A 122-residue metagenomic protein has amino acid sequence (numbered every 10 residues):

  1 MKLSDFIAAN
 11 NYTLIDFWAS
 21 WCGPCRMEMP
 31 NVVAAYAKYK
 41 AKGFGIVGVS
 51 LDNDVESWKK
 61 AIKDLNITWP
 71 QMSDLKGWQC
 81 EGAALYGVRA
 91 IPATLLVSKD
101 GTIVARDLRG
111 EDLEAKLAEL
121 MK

Functional and structural regions predicted by a protein language model:
M1, S20, E56: Long, positively charged binding patches that form subdomain-scale interaction surfaces for polyanionic ligands
M1-T13: A short beta-strand-turn-helix
A9, D54, L113-A115: Extracytoplasmic and endomembrane cell-envelope/extracellular-matrix remodeling and assembly machinery
N10-T13, W18-W21, E28, A90: Short pre-active-site segment immediately N-terminal to redox-active cysteine/selenocysteine motifs in thiol-based
D16, V47-S50, M72: Short beta-strand segments
M27-L65, G77-A84: Structural microenvironment flanking redox-active thiols in thiol-disulfide oxidoreductases
L65-I67, D74-M121: Thiol/disulfide oxidoreductase modules built on the thioredoxin-like
